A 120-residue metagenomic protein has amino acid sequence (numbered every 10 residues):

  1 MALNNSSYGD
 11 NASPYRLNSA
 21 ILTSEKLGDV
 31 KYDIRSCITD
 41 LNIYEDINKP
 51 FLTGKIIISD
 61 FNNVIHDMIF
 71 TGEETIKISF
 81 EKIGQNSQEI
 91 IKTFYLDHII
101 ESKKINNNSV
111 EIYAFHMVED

Functional and structural regions predicted by a protein language model:
M1-E119: Assembly/oligomerization scaffold segments
